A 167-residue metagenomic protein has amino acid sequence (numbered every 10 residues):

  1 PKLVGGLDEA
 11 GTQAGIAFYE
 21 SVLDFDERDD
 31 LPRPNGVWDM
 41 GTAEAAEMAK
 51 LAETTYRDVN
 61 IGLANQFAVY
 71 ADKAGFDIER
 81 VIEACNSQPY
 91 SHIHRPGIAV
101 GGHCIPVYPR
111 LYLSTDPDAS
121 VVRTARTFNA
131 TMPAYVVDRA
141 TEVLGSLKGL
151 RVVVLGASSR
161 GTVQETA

Functional and structural regions predicted by a protein language model:
P1-A167: Structural/interface elements that position substrates and couple domains in central-metabolism enzymes
